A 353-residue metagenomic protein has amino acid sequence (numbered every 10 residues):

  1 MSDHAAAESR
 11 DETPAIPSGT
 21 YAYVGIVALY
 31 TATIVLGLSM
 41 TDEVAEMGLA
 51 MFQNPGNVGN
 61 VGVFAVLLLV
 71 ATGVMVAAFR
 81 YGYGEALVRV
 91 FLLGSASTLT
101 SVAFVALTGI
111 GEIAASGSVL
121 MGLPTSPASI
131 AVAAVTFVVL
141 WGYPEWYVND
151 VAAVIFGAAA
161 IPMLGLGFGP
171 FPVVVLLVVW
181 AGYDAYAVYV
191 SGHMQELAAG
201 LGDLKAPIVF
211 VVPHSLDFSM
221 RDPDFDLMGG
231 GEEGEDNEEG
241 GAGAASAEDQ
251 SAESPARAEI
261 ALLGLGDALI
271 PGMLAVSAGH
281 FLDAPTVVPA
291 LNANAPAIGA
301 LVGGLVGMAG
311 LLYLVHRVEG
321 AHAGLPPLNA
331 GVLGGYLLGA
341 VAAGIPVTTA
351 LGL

Functional and structural regions predicted by a protein language model:
S2-L353: A membrane-topology feature that recognizes alpha-helical transmembrane segments and their immediate juxtamembrane
